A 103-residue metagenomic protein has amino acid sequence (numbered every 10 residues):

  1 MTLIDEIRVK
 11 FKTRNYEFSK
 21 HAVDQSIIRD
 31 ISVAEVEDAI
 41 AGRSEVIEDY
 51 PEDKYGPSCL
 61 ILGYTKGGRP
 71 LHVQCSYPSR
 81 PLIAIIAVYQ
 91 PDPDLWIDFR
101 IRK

Functional and structural regions predicted by a protein language model:
M1-K103: Ribonuclease/tRNase effector modules and their secretory precursors
